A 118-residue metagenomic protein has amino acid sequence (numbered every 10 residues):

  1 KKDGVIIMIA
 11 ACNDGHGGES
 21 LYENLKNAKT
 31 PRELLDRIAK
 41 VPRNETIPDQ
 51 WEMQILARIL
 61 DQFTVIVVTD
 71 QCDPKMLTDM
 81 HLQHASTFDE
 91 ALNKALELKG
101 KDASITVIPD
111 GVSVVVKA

Functional and structural regions predicted by a protein language model:
K1-A118: C-terminal non-catalytic interaction/assembly regions of soluble proteins
